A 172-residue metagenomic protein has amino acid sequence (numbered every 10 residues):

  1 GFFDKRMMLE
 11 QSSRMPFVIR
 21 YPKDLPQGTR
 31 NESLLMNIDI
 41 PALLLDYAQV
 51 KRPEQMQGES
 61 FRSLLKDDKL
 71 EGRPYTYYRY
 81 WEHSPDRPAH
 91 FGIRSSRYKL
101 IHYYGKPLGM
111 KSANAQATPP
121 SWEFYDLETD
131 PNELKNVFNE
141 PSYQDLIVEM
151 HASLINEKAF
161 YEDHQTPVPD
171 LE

Functional and structural regions predicted by a protein language model:
G1-T29, M36: Histidine-centered active-site microenvironments of extracellular/periplasmic hydrolases and transferases
D4, D24-L34, Y47-R52, S84-R87 (+2 more regions): Active-site rim elements
M7-M8, F17, R30, S60-S63 (+2 more regions): Conserved beta-strand positions that form and line the central face of beta-propeller blades
M7-S13, S33-M36, P53, Q57 (+2 more regions): Short acidic-hydrophobic sequence patches enriched in Asp/Glu that either
I38-P41, D46-E123, L127, D145 (+2 more regions): C-terminal cap/loop subdomain of S1 sulfatases and analogous C-terminal strand-loop tails that border
D130: Intrinsically disordered, low-complexity polar regions and short flexible loop motifs
D170-L171: A glycine-rich phosphate-binding loop feature that marks nucleotide/adenosyl-phosphate handling sites
